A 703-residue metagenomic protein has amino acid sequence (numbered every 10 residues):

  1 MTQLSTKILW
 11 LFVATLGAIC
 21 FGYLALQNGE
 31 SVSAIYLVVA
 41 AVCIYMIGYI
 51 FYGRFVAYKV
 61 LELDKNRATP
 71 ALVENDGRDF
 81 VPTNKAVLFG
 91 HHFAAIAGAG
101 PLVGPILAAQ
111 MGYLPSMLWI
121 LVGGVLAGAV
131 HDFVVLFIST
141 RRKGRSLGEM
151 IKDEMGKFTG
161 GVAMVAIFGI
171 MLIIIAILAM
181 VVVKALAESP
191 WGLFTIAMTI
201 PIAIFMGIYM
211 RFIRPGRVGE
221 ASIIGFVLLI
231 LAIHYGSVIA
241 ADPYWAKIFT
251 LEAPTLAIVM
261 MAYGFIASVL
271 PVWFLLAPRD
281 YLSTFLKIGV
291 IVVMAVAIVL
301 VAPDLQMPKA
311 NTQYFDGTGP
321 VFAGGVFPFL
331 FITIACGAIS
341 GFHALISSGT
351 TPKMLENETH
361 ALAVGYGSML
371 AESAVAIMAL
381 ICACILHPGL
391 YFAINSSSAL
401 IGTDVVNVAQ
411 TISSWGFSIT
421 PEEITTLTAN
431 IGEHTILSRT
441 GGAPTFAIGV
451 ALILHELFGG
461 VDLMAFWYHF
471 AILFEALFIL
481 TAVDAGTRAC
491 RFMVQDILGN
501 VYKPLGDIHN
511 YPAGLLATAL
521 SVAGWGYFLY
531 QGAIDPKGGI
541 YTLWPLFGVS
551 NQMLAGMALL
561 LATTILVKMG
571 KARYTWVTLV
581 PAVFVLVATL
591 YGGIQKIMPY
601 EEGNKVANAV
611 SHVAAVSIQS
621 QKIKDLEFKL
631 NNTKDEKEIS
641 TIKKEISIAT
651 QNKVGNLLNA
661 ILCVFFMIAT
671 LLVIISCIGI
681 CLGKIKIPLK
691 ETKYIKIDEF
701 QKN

Functional and structural regions predicted by a protein language model:
M1-T15, I47-L102, T284, G325 (+1 more regions): Membrane-interface "cap" regions at the ends of multi-pass membrane proteins
A18-S31, G100-L102, L114, L172-E188 (+11 more regions): Transmembrane helix-loop junctions in multi-pass membrane proteins
G22-N28, V32-S33, F80-R142, D153-K157 (+7 more regions): Membrane-interface helix-loop-helix modules in multi-pass membrane proteins
S31-I50, A108-S139, G148, L193-T199 (+3 more regions): Extracellular loop-to-transmembrane helix junctions
I35-V42, I47-V56, V60, A166 (+7 more regions): Membrane-interface loop-to-helix entry segments
R54-V81, L107, M117, L121 (+7 more regions): Flexible loop linkers connecting adjacent transmembrane helices in multi-pass alpha-helical membrane transporters
E154-L172, G367-A374, T440-G442, G460-A471 (+3 more regions): Loop-to-transmembrane helix boundary motifs in multi-pass membrane proteins
I298-Y314, L370-I448, A485, Y530-G538: Extracellular/periplasmic helix-exit of transmembrane alpha-helices
